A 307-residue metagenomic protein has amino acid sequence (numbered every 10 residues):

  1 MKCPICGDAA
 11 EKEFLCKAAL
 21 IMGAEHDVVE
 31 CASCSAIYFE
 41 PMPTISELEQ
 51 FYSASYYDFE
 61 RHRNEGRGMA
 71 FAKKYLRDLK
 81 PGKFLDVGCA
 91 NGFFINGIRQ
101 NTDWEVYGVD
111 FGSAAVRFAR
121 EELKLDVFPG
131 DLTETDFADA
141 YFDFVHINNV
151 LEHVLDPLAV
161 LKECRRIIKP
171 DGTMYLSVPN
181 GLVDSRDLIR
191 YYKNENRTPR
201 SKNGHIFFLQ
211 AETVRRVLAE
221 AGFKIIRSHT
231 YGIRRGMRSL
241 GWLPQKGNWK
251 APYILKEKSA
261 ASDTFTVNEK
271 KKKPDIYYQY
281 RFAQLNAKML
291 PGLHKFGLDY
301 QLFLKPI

Functional and structural regions predicted by a protein language model:
M1-A140, F144-N148, P157-L161, T230 (+4 more regions): Conserved N-terminal segment of class I S-adenosyl-L-methionine
I5-K12, E212-H229: A SAM-dependent methyltransferase catalytic signature shared across enzymes that methylate proteins
K17-G23, I226-T264: Conserved catalytic loop of SAM-dependent methyltransferase domains
E40, Y175-S177: Hydrophobic residues in well-ordered beta-strands that form the structural core
S53-D58, R190-R200, L243-N248: Short glycine/proline- and charge-enriched loop/turn segments that cap or connect secondary-structure elements
N148-H153, S177: Short catalytic micro-motifs in class I SAM-dependent methyltransferases
L158-T173: A short glycine-rich, Lys/Arg-flanked "PGG" loop and its adjoining helix->strand segment in the class I
S177-F207, E212-V217, I233: Short, glycine-/aromatic-enriched active-site segment of Class I SAM-dependent methyltransferases
